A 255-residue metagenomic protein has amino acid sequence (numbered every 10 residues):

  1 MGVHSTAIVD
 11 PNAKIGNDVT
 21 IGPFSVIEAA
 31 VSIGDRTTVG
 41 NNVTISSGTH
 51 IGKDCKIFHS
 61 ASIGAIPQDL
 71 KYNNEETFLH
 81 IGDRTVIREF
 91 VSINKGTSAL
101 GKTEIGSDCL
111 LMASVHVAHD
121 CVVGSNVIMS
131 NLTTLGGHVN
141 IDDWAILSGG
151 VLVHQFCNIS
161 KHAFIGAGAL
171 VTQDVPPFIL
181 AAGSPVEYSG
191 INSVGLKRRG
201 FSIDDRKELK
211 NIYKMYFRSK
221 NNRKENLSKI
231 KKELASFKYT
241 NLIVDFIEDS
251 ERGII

Functional and structural regions predicted by a protein language model:
M1-T6, P11-N12, N17-D18, D54 (+5 more regions): Terminal amphipathic alpha-helical/low-complexity segments used for targeting or macromolecular assembly
G2-E187: Structural signal for interior beta-strand "rungs" in well-ordered beta-sheet cores of soluble enzyme domains
